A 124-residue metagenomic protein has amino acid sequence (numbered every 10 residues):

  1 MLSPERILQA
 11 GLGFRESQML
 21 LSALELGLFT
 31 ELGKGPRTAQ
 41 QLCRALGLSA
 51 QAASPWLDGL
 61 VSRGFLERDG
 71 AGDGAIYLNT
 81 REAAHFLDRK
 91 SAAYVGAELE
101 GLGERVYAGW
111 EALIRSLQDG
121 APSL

Functional and structural regions predicted by a protein language model:
P4-L26, T30-R37, Q41-A45, Q51-L124: Conserved Class I S-adenosyl-L-methionine-dependent methyltransferase catalytic core
